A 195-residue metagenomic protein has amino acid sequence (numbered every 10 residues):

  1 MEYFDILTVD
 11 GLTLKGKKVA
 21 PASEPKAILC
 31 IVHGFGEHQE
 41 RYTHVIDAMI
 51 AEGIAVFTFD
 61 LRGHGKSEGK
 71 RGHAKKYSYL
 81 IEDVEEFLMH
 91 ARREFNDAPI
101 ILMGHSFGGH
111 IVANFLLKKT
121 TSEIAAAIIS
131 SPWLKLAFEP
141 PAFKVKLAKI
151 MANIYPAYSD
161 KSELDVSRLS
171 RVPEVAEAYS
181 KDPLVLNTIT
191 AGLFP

Functional and structural regions predicted by a protein language model:
M1-S23: N-terminal cap/lid segment of alpha/beta-hydrolase-fold proteins
K26, G53-I54, D97-P99: Short coil/turn segments at beta-strand junctions that form active-site/ligand-binding loops
K26-G34: Short beta-strand element of the alpha/beta-hydrolase
G36-H38, G65-F95, P99: Catalytic nucleophile-loop/oxyanion-hole region of alpha/beta-hydrolase and closely related hydrolase-like folds
Q39, I46-K70: Conserved alpha/beta-hydrolase
F107-G192: Alpha/beta-hydrolase-fold enzymes
